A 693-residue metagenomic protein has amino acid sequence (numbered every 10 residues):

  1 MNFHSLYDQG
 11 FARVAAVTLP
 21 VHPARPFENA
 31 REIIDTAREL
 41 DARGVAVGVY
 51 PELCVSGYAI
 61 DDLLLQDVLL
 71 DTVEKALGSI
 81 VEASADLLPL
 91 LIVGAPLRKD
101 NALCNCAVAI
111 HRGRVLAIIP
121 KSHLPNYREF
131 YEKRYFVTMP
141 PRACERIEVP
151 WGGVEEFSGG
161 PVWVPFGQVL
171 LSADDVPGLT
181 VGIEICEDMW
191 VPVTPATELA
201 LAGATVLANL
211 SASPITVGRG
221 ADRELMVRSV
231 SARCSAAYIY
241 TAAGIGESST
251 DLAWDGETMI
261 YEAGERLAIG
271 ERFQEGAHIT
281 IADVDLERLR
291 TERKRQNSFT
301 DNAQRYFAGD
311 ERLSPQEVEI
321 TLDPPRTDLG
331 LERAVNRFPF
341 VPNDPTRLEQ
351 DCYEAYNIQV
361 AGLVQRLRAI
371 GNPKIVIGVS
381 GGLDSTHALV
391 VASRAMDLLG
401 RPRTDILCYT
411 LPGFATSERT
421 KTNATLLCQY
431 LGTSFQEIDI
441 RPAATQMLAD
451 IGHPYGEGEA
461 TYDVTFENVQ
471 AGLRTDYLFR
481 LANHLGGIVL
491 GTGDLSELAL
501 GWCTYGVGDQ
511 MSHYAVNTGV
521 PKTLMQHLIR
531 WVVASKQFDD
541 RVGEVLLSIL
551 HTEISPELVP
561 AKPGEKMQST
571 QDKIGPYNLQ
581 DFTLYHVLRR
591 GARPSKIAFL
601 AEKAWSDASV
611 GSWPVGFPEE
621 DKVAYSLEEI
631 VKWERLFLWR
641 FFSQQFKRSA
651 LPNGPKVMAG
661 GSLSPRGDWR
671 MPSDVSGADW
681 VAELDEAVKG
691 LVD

Functional and structural regions predicted by a protein language model:
M1-G378, R394-R403, F435: Enzyme catalytic cores with a strong preference for nitrogen-chemistry domains
N29, P177-L179, C234-A236, I245-S248 (+4 more regions): ATP/NTP-dependent adenylation/nucleotidyl-transfer catalytic domains that generate, transfer, or process NMP-activated
